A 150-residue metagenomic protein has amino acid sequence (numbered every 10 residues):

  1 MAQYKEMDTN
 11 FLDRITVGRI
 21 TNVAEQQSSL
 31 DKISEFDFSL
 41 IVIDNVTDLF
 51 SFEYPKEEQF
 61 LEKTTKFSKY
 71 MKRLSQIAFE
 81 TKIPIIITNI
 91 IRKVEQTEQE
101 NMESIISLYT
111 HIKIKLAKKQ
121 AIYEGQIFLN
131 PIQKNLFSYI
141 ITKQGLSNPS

Functional and structural regions predicted by a protein language model:
M1-E58: Conserved inter-motif catalytic segment of the P-loop NTP-binding fold
K5-M7, E35-F38, F60-E62, I132-N135 (+1 more regions): Short, low-complexity, polar/charged sequence segments that are solvent-exposed and flexible
N10-F11, L40-I43, T65-K69, T110-I112 (+2 more regions): Glycine-rich loops and low-complexity Gly/Arg-rich segments that provide flexible linkers or classic glycine-based
S28, K32, K69-Q76: Alpha-helical scaffolding segments of alpha/beta enzyme cores, especially the outer helices of TIM-barrel or partial
F36, E62, F67, S75 (+1 more regions): Internal alpha/beta domain cores that form substrate/cofactor-binding pockets in large enzymes and binding proteins
E57-R73, E98-I105: Substrate-gripping "pore-loop 1 plus following alpha2 helix"
Q76-S150: Phosphate-binding/switch region of NTP-binding enzymes
